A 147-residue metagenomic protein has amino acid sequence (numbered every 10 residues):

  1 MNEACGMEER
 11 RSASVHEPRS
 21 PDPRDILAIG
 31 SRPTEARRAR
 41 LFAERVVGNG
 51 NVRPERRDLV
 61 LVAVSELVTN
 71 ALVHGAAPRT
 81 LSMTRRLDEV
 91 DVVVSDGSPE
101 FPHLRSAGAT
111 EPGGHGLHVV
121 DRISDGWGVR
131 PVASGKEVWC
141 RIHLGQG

Functional and structural regions predicted by a protein language model:
M1-I26, L72-G147: Conserved beta-strand-loop-beta-strand hairpin that lines the nucleotide-binding pocket of ATP/GTP-utilizing enzymes
I26-L41: STAS-typified acidic loop motif
R40-S65: Conserved short strand/loop->alpha-helix "switch" segment adjacent to the catalytic nucleotide/phosphoryl-transfer site
